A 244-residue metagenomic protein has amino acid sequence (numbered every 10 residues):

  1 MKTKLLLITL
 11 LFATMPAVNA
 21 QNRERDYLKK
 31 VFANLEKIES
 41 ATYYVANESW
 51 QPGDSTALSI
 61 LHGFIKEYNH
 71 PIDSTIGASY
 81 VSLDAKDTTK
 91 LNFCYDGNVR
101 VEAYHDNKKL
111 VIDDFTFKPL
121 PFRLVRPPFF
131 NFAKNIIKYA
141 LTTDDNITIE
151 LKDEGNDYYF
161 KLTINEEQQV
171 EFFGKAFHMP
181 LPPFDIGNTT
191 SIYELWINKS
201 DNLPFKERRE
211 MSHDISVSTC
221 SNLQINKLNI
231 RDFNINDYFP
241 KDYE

Functional and structural regions predicted by a protein language model:
K4-T14: Sec-dependent N-terminal signal peptides
P16-S74, T143-I147, R231-E244: N-terminal leader/targeting segments and the immediate start of mature chains
K37-S40, F64-S79, C94-R100, E154-G155 (+2 more regions): Short, solvent-exposed coil/turn segments at beta-strand boundaries
V45-S49, G97-V99, D106-N107, T116 (+2 more regions): A mature extracytoplasmic/lumenal domain signature
N69-P127: An acidic-aromatic
F122-A140: Short, conserved active-site entrance elements at the starts or edges of catalytic domains
T142, I147-K241: Gly/Pro-enriched, hydrophobic low-complexity segments that function as extracytoplasmic propeptides/linkers
